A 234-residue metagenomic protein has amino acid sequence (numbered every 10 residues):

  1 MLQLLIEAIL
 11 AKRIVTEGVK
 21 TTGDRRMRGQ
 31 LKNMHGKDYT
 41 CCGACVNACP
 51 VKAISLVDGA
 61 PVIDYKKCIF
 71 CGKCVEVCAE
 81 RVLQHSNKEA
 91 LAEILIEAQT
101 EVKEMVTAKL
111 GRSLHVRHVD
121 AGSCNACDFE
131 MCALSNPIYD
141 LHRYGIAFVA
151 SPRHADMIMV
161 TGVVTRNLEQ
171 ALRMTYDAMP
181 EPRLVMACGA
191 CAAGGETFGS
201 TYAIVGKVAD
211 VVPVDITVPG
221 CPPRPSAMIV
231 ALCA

Functional and structural regions predicted by a protein language model:
M1-A48, L56, E76, S86 (+1 more regions): Non-ligating segments of multi-cofactor redox enzymes
L2, R25, G36, V82 (+3 more regions): Functionally engaged cysteine thiol sites
Q3, E7-A8, I14, V75-D156 (+1 more regions): Flanking helices and flexible, charged tails adjoining ferredoxin-like Fe-S electron-transfer domains in multi-subunit
K20-G23, K52-S55, F148-V149, K207-V208: Short, flexible, solvent-exposed loop/turn segments with mixed acidic/basic and small polar residues
K32-K52, V62-R81, A121-C127: Cysteine-centered iron-sulfur cluster-binding motifs in ferredoxin-type domains/subunits of redox enzymes
F129-M131, Y139, G145-A227: Cofactor-cradling patches in redox/metallo enzymes
M228-C233: Short amphipathic C-terminal alpha-helix that caps PH/PH-like domains
